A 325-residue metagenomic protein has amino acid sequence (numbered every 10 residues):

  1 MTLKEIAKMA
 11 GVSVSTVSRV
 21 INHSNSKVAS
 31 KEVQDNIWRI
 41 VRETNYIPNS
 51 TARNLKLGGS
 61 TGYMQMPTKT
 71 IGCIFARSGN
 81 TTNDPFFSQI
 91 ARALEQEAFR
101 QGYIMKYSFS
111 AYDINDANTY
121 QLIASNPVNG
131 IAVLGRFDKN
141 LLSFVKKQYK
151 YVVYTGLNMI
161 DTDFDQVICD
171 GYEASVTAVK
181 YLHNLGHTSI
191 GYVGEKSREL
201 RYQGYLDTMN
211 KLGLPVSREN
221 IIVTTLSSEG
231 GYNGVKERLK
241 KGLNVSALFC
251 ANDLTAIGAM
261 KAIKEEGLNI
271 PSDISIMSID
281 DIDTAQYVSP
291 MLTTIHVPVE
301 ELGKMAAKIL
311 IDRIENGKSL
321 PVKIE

Functional and structural regions predicted by a protein language model:
M1-S60: N-terminal helix-turn-helix DNA-binding module of bacterial transcription factors
K8-M9, R42-N45, N49-S50, A93-I104 (+2 more regions): Bacterial carbohydrate/catabolite-sensing allosteric modules
S18, K56-T82, Y181, S189-E195: Short beta-strand segments enriched in small/hydrophobic residues
G72, A132-L134, A247-F249: Structural motif
E95-L134: Central regulatory/effector-binding core of bacterial HTH transcription factors
N115-Y120, N140-L141, G230, G234: Short acidic active-site motifs
G130-N140, L157-D163: Acidic, Gly/Pro-rich loop/turn segments at junctions of secondary structure
